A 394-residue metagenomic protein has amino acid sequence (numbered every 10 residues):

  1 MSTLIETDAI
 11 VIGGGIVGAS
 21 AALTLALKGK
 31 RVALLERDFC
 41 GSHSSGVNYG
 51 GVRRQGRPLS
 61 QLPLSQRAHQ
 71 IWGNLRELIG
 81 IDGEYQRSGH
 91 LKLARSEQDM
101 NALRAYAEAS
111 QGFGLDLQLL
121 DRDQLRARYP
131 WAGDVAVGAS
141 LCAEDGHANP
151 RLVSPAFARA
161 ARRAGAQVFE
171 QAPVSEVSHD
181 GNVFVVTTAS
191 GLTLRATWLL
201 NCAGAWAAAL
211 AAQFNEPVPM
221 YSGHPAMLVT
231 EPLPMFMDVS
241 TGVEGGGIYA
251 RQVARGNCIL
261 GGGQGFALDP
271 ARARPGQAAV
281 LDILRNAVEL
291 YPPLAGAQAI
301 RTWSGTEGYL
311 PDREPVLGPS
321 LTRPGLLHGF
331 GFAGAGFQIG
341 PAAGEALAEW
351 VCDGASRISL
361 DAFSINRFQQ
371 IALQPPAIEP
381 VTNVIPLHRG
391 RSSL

Functional and structural regions predicted by a protein language model:
T3-V17, A33: Beta1/beta-strand and adjacent pyrophosphate-binding region of the FAD-binding site in flavoprotein oxidoreductases
A26-G46: Glycine-rich FAD pyrophosphate-binding loop
S42, L192-M237, A273: Central helical "cap/lid" subdomain
Y49-R128, G247, A278, N286-V288: Dinucleotide-binding Rossmann-like beta1-alpha1 core, especially the glycine-rich loop that anchors the ADP
G83-A94, Y106, L119, R126-A164 (+3 more regions): Helix-loop-beta segment of a Rossmann-like dinucleotide-binding subdomain
S140-T197: Helical element adjacent to the flavin cofactor pocket in flavoenzyme catalytic cores
P232-L326: Active-site lid/adjacent beta-loop-alpha segment flanking the redox-cofactor pocket in flavoenzymes
V288-L394: C-terminal catalytic lobe of FAD-dependent flavoproteins
